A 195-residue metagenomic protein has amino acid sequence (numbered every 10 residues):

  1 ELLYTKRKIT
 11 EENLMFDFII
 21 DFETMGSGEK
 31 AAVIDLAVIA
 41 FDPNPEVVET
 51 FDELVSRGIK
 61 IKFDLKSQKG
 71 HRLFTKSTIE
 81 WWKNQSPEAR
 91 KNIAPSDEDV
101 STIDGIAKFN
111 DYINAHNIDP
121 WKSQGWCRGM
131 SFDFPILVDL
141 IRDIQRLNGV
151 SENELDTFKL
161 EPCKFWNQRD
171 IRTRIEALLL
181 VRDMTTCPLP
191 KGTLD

Functional and structural regions predicted by a protein language model:
E1-L14: Short, Lys/Arg-enriched N-terminal segments with co-localized hydrophobic residues within the first ~10-30 amino acids
L14-F18, E23-C127: Conserved non-catalytic scaffold segment of RNase H-like nuclease domains
D21-E23, D133, D170: Acidic active-site catalytic centers that drive phospho-/nucleotidyl reactions and related ester hydrolyses
R57-F63, E152-I175: A short, structured active-site edge motif that brings together acidic residues
K66-K83, F165-D195: Active-site-proximal helix-loop-helix substrate-binding element of RNase H-like nuclease domains
K108-A115, P135, D139, E176: Residue-level signal for well-ordered alpha-helical scaffold segments within enzymatic catalytic domains
Q124-M130, P135-D139, D183-D195: Acidic, Mg2+-coordinating catalytic module of metal-dependent nucleases/exonucleases that use a two-metal-ion mechanism
S131-C163: Substrate-recognition/cap helix-loop segment adjacent to the acidic, metal-dependent catalytic center of Asp-based
